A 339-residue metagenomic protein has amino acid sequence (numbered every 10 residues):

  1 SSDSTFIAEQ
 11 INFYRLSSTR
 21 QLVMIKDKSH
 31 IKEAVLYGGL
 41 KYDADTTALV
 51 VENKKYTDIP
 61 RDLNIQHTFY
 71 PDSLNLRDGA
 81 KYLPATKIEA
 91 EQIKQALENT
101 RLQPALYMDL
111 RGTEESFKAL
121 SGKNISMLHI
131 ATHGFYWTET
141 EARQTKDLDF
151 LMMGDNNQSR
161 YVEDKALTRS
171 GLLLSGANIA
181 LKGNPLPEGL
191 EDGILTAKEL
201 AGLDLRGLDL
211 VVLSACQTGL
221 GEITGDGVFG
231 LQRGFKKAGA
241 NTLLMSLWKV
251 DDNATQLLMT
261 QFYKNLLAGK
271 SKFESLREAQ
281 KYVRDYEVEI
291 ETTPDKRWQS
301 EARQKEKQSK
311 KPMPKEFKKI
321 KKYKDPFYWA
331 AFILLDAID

Functional and structural regions predicted by a protein language model:
S1-D339: Catalytic cores of enzymes
